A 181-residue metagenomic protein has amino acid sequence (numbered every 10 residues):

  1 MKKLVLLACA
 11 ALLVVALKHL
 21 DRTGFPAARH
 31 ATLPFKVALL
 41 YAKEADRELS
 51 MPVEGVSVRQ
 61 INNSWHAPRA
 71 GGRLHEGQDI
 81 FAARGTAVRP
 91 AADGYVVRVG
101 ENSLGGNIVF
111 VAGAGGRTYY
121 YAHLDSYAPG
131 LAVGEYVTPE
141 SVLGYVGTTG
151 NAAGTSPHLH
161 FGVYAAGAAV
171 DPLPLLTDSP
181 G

Functional and structural regions predicted by a protein language model:
K3-H19: Hydrophobic membrane-insertion alpha-helices, especially the h-region of bacterial N-terminal signal peptides
K18-N107, P139, V170-L173: Surface-exposed, glycine-biased beta-strand/turn segments
N63, A82, R98, H123-S126 (+1 more regions): A residue-level detector for short acidic-glycine micro-motifs
H66, G85, D93, E101-N102 (+5 more regions): Solvent-exposed coil/turn segments that connect beta secondary-structure elements in extracytoplasmic/periplasmic
D79-F81, R89-P90, F110, Y119-A122 (+3 more regions): Structural recognition of the beta-strand scaffold that forms the well-ordered cores of secreted hydrolase catalytic
G85-T86, L131-G134: Gly/Ser-rich catalytic serine loop of serine hydrolases
A91-A132, S156, H160: Zn2+-dependent peptidoglycan hydrolase active-site motif and core
V109-F110, E135-G181: Conserved, short, structured surface segments that act as functional micro-motifs
